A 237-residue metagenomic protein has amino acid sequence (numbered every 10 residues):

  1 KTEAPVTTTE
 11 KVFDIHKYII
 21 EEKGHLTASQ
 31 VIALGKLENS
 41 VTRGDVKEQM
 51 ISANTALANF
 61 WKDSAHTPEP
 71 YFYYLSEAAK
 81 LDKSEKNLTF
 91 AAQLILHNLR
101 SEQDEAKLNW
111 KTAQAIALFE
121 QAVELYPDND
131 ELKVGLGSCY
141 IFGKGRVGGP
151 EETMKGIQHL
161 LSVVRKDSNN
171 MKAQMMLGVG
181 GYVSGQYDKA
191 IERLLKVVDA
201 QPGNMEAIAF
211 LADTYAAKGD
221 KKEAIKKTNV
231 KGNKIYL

Functional and structural regions predicted by a protein language model:
K1-A65, E69: N-terminal leader/linker segments that initiate helical-solenoid repeat arrays
E48, H66, D82-K83, P127 (+3 more regions): Short coil turns that delineate tetratricopeptide repeat
I51, E85-K86, D130-E131, M171-K172 (+2 more regions): Helix-start (N-cap) detector for alpha-helical repeat units in TPR-like alpha-solenoids, especially tetratricopeptide
A58, D63-A65, A92, L96-A106 (+3 more regions): Short coil/turn linking the two alpha-helices of tandem helical-hairpin repeats
A65-Y73, L108-L118, R146-S162, S184-K196 (+1 more regions): Structural signature of tandem alpha-helical TPR/SEL1-like repeats, specifically the intra-repeat loop/turn
A78, A122, S162-V163, K196-V197 (+1 more regions): Canonical positions in the second alpha-helix
